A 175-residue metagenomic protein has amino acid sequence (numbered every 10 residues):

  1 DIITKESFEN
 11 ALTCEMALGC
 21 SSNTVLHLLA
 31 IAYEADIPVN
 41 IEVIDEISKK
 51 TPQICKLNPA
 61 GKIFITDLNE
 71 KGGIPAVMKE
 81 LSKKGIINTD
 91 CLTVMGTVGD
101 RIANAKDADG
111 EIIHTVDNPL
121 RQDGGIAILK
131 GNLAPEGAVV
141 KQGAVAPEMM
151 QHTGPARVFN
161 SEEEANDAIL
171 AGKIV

Functional and structural regions predicted by a protein language model:
D1-V175: Catalytic or ion-coupling anion/metal-binding cores of large enzyme and transporter domains
